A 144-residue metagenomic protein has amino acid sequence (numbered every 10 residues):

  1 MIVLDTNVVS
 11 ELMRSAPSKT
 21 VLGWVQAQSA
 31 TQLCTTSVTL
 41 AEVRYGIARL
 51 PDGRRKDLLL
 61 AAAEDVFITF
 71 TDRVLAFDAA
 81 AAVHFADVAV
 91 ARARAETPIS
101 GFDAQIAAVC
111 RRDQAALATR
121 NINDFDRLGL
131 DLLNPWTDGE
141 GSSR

Functional and structural regions predicted by a protein language model:
M1-T35, T39, I47-D65, G139-R144: Short, well-structured N-terminal submotif of metal-dependent ribonuclease cores
N7, T20, V83, Q105 (+1 more regions): Active-site phosphate/pyrophosphate-handling residues
V8, T39, A81, I106 (+1 more regions): Alpha-helix capping/helix-boundary segments
V9-S10, A41-R44, D126, L133: Nucleotide phosphate-binding site architecture
S29, F70, L128-G129: Short, structured coil segments at secondary-structure junctions
Y45-G53, T69-A118: Active-site neighborhoods of divalent-metal-dependent phosphate/nucleic-acid chemistry enzymes
A107, R111-R144: Acidic, PIN/NYN-like endoribonuclease modules and their adjacent C-terminal/linker elements
